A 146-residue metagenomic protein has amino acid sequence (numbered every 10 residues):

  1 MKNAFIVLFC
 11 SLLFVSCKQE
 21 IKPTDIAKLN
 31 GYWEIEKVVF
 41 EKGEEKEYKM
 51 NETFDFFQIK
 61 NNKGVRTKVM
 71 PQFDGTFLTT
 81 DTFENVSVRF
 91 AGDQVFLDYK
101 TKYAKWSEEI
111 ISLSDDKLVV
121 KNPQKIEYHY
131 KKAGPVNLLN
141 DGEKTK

Functional and structural regions predicted by a protein language model:
K2-L8: Sec-dependent signal peptide recognition, specifically the positively charged N-region followed immediately by
L13-S16: C-terminal motif of bacterial Sec signal peptides marking the signal peptidase cleavage site
Q19-E34: N-terminal helix-cap/turn-to-beta initiation motif at the start of protein domains
L29, F56-V65, F90-Q94, I111-K117 (+1 more regions): Short, solvent-exposed coil/turn segments at beta-strand boundaries
F40-E44: Short, solvent-exposed loop/turn elements at domain surfaces
K46-G92: N-terminal glycine/threonine-rich, aromatic-flanked beta-hairpin/loop signature
F83, K121-K146: Edge beta-strand at a domain terminus
G92-K131: Surface-exposed, polar helix/loop patches in the mature regions of secreted/periplasmic/lumenal proteins that form
